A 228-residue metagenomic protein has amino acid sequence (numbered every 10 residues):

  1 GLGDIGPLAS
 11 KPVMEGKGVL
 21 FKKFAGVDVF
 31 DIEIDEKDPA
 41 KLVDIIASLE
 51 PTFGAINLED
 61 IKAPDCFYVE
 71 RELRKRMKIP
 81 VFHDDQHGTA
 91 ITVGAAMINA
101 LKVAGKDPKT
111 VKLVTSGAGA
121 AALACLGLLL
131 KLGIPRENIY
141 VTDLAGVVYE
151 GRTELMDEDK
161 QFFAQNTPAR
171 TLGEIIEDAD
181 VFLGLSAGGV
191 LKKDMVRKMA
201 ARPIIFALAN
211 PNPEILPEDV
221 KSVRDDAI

Functional and structural regions predicted by a protein language model:
G1-A25, H87, I91-L183: Glycine-rich phosphate/diphosphate-binding loop of Rossmann-like nucleotide-binding domains
G1-V81: N-terminal ligand-binding/catalytic initiation module
D31-I32, N57-D60, V81-D84, T115 (+4 more regions): General beta-strand structural signal in soluble alpha/beta enzymes
I34-D35, D60-A63, D84-H87, L144-A145 (+2 more regions): Short, ordered loop/turn segments at secondary-structure junctions
E50, P108, I175-I176, V196-M199: A short, aliphatic-rich alpha-helical micro-motif
F53-G54, D180, P203: Conserved acidic residues
R71, G189-I228: Rossmann-fold NAD(P)-binding glycine/threonine-rich loop
R76-A90, I205-N210: Short, acidic/small-residue loops that bind anionic groups at enzyme active sites
